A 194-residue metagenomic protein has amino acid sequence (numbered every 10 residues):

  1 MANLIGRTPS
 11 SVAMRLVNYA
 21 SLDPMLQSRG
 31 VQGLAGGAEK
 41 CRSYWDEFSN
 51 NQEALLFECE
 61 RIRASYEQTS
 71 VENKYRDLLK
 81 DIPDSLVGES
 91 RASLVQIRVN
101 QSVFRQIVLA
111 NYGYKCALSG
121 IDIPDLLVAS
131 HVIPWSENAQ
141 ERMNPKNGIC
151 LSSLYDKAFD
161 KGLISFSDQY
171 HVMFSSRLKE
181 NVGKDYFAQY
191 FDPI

Functional and structural regions predicted by a protein language model:
M1-G6: DNA-recognition alpha helix
R7-L22: Major-groove recognition helix of helix-turn-helix-like DNA-binding domains
T8, K115, V128, L151: The −1 position to Zn-ligating cysteines in a subset of zinc-ribbon hairpins
S21-M25, I164-S165: A short, conserved structural fragment
P24-Y44: Short Lys/Arg-enriched helix C-cap and helix-to-coil transition segments that create basic nucleic-acid-contact patches
W45-Q96, Q101: Charged, alpha-helical interface segments at or near domain boundaries
D77-L118, I133-K146: Short, charged surface segments at domain edges that flank catalytic/cofactor-binding sites
V99, V103, I121-P124, V132-I194: A detector for short metal-coordination/catalytic motifs
